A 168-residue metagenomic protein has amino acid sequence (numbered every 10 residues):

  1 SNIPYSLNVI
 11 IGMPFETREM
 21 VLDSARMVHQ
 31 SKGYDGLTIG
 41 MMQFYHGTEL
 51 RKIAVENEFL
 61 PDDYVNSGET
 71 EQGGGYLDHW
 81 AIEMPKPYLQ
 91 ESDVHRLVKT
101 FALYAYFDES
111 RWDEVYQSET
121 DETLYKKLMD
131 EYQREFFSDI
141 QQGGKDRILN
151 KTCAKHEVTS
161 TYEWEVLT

Functional and structural regions predicted by a protein language model:
S1-L50, T100-V115: Conserved C-terminal portion of the radical SAM core fold that forms the substrate/S-adenosylmethionine-binding
P4, P14, P61, P85-P87: Proline-rich intrinsically disordered, low-complexity coils
I11, E58, I82-M84: Compositionally biased, intrinsically disordered/low-complexity regions enriched for serine, proline and threonine
S24, K52-F59: Short secondary-structure boundary/capping segments
E49-A54, D63-T168: Radical SAM enzyme core and accessory elements
